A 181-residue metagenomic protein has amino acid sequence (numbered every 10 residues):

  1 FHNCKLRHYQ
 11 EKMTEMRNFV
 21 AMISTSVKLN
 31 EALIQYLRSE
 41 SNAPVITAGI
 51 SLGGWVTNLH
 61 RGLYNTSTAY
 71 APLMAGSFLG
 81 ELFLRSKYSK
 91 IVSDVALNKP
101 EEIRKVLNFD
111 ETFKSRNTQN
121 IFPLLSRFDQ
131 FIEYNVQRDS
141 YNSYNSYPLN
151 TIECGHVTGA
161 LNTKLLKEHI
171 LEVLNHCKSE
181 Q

Functional and structural regions predicted by a protein language model:
L6-E40: Alpha/beta-hydrolase active-site loop
T47, P72, P123-L125: Structural beta-sheet core signal
A48-T57: Gly/Ala-rich beta-loop-alpha elbow adjacent to hydrolase catalytic centers
V56-E102, T151: Hydrolase active-site cap/lid region
G80-S143: The feature captures the conserved acid-bearing segment of alpha/beta-hydrolase catalytic domains
C154-K167: Catalytic histidine-centered segment of alpha/beta-hydrolase-like enzymes
H176-Q181: Alpha/beta-hydrolase-fold serine-hydrolase catalytic core, especially in secreted/extracellular enzymes
